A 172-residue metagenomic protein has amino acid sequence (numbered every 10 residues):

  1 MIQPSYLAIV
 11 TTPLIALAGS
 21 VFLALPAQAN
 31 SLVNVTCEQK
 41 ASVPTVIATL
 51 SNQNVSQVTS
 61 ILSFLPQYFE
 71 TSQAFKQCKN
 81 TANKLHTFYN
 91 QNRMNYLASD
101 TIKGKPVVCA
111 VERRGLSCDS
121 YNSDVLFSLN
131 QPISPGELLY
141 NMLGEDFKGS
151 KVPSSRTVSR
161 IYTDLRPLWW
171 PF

Functional and structural regions predicted by a protein language model:
M1-T12: Bacterial N-terminal signal peptides that target proteins for export
T11-V21: Bacterial N-terminal signal peptides
F22-S31: Sec/Tat signal peptide C-region and signal peptidase I cleavage site
E38-L65: N-terminal targeting signals for Sec/Tat export/insertion, comprising classic cleavable signal peptides
L62-Y89: A low-complexity, Ser/Thr/Gly/Pro-enriched, surface-exposed linker/loop concept that marks segments flanking
N90-I102: Surface-exposed patches in mature extracellular/periplasmic domains of secreted proteins
G104-K105, E112-G115, N130-P132: Solvent-exposed coil/turn segments that connect beta secondary-structure elements in extracytoplasmic/periplasmic
P132-F172: C-terminal partner/receptor-binding element of secreted or periplasmic proteins
